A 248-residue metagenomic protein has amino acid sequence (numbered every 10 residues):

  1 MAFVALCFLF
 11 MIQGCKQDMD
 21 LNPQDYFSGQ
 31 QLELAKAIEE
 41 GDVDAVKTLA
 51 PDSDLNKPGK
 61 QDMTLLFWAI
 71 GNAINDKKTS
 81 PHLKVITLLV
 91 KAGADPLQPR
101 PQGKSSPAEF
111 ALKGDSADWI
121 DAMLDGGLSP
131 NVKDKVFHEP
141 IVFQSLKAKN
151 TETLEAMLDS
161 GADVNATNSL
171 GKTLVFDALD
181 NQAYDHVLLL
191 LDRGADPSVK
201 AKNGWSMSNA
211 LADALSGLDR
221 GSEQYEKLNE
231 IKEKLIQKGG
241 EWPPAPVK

Functional and structural regions predicted by a protein language model:
A2-M11: Bacterial N-terminal signal peptides
C15-E33, R193, K202-N203, N209-K248: Ankyrin-repeat-protein effector appendages
Y26-L34, P58-I74, P99-F110, K133-V142 (+3 more regions): Ankyrin-repeat boundary/"N-cap" motif
L34-M63: Post-signal-peptide N-terminal segment of Sec-exported extracytoplasmic proteins
K36-G41, W68-H82, E109-S116, Q144-N150 (+2 more regions): Ankyrin repeat A-helix N-terminal signature
D42-A50, K77-K91, S116-D125, N150-L158 (+2 more regions): Ankyrin repeat structural motif
L55-N56, P96, P130, V164 (+2 more regions): Ankyrin-repeat inter-repeat connecting loop/turn
H82-S129, K135: A generic tandem-repeat structural signature
